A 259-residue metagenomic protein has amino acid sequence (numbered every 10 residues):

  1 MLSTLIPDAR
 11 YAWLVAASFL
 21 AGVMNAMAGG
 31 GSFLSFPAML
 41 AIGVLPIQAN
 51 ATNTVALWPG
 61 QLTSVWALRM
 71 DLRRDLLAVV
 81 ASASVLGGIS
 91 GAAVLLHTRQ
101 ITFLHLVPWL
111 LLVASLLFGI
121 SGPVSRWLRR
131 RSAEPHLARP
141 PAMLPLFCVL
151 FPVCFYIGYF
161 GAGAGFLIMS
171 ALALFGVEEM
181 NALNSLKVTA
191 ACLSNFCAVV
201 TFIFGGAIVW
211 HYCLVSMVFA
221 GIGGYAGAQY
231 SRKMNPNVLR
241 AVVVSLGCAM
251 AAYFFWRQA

Functional and structural regions predicted by a protein language model:
M1-L45, R130-N184, L214: Selected transmembrane alpha-helices and immediately adjacent juxtamembrane segments of polytopic inner-membrane
M1-Y11, L40-Q48, L96-L104, I203-H211 (+1 more regions): Helix-coil boundary and interhelical linker segments in multi-pass alpha-helical membrane proteins
Y11, T54, V107-L111, S115 (+4 more regions): Residues within membrane-spanning alpha-helices of integral membrane proteins, especially the hydrophobic core/packing
V44-T54, R74-L76, V177-V188: Membrane-interface alpha-helices at helix entry/exit sites of multi-pass transporters
T52-W109, N195-V242: Selective hydrophobic functional segments
T63-L72, W109-P135, A251-A259: Transmembrane helix exit motif
L150-Y159, A198-G206, C213, M250-A259: Hydrophobic alpha-helical transmembrane segments in multi-pass integral membrane proteins
